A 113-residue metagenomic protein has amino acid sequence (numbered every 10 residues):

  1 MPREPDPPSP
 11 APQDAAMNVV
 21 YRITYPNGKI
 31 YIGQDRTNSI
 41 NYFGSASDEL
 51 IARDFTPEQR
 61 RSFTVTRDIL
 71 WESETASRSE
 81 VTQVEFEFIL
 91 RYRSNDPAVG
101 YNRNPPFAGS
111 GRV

Functional and structural regions predicted by a protein language model:
P2-V113: Structure-specific nucleic-acid interaction/processing domains
